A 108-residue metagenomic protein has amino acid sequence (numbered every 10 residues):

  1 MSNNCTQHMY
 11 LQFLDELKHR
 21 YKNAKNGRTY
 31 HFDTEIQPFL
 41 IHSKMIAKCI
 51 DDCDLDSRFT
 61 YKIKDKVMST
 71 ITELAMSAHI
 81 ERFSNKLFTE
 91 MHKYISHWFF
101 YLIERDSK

Functional and structural regions predicted by a protein language model:
M1-T34, H92, S96-F99: Short terminal alpha-helical segments
F13-Y21, A47, M68-A75: Extended amphipathic alpha-helical scaffold segments
A24, F39, R105-K108: Charged, low-complexity C-terminal accessory regions
G27, H31, L55-F59, R82-F83: Short acidic, glycine/proline-enriched loop segments that cap or flank alpha-helices
Y30-I41, Y61-D65, K86-K93: Short, charged, amphipathic alpha-helical segments
K44-I63: Short, solvent-exposed, charged loop/turn and helix-capping segments that join or cap alpha-helices on peripheral
S69-K108: Amphipathic alpha-helical binding modules
